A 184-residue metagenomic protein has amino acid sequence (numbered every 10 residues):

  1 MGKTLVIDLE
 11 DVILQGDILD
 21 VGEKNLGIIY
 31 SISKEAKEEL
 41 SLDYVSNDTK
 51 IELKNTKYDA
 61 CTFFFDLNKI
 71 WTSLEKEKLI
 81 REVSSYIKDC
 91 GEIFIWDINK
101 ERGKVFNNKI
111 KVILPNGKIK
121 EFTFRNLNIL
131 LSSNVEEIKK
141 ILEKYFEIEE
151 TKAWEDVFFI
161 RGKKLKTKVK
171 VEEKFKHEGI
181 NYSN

Functional and structural regions predicted by a protein language model:
M1-D17, G27: Conserved alpha-helix/loop element of class I SAM-dependent methyltransferases that forms part of the SAM/SAH-binding
V12-I13, A36, I87, L142: A generic alpha-to-beta junction signature in SAM-dependent methyltransferases
L19-E23: Conserved S-adenosyl-L-methionine
K50-F63: A short acidic, Gly/Pro-enriched loop at the edge of an enzyme's catalytic core that lines a small-molecule cofactor
F65-K69: Short catalytic micro-motifs in class I SAM-dependent methyltransferases
E77-E92: A short glycine-rich, Lys/Arg-flanked "PGG" loop and its adjoining helix->strand segment in the class I
I98-Y145: C-terminal alpha-helical "lid/dimerization" subdomain adjacent to the S-adenosyl-L-methionine
K139-N184: Core SAM-dependent methyltransferase catalytic element
